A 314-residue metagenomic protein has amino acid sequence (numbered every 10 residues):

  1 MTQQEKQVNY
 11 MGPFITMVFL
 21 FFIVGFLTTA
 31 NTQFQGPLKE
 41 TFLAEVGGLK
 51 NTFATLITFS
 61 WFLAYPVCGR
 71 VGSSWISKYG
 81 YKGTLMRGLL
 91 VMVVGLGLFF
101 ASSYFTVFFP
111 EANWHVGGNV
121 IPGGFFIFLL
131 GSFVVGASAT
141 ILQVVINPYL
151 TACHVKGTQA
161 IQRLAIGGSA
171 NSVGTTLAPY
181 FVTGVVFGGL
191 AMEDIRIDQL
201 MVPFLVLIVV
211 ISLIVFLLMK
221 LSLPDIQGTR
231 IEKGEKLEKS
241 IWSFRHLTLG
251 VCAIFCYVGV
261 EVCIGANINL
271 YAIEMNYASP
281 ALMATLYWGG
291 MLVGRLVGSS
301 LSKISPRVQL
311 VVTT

Functional and structural regions predicted by a protein language model:
G12-L43, Q143-N147, I264-A272: Extracytoplasmic
G25, L90-I121: C-terminal ends and interior cores of transmembrane alpha-helices in multi-pass membrane transporters/permeases
N31-G36, A178-T183, S240-V293: Extracytoplasmic gate region of multi-pass secondary transporters
F34-V67: Extracellular/periplasmic helix-loop-helix junction of adjacent transmembrane segments in MFS-like secondary
T55-I76, T285-G298: Central cavity-lining transmembrane alpha-helices of secondary-active solute carriers, predominantly the Major
L85, F128, L310-V311: Primarily marks hydrophobic transmembrane alpha-helices of the MFS/SLC 12-helix fold
P110-L142: Hydrophobic core of transmembrane alpha-helices in multi-pass small-molecule transporters, especially MFS/SLC-type
A160-S222: Helix-loop-helix hairpin linking two adjacent transmembrane segments in secondary transporters
